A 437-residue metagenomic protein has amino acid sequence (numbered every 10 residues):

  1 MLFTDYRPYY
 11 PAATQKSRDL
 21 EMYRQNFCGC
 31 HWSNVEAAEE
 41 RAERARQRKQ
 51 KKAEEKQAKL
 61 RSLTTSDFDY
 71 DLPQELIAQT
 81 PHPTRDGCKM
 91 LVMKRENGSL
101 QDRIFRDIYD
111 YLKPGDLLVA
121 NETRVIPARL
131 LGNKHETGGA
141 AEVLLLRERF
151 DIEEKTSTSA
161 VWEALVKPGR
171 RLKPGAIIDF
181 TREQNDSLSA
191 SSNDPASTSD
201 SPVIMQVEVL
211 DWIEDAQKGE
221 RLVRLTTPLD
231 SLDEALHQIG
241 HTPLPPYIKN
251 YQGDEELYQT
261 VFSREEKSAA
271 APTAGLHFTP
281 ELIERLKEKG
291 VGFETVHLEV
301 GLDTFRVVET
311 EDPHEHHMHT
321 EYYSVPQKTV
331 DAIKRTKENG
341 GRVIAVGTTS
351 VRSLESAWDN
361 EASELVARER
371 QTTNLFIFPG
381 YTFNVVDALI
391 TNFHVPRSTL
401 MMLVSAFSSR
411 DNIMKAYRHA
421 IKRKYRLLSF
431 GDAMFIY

Functional and structural regions predicted by a protein language model:
T4-R7, S66: Residue-level detector of alpha-helical transmembrane segments in integral membrane proteins
D5, A12-A13, D19-E21, A190 (+1 more regions): Acidic, Ala/Val/Gly-enriched low-complexity intrinsically disordered segments
Y6-T14, Y23-E43: Charged, low-complexity eukaryotic segments that initiate or comprise alpha-helical interaction-prone regions
F27-W32, R41-Y437: Surface-exposed, charge/polar-rich loops and edge strands
